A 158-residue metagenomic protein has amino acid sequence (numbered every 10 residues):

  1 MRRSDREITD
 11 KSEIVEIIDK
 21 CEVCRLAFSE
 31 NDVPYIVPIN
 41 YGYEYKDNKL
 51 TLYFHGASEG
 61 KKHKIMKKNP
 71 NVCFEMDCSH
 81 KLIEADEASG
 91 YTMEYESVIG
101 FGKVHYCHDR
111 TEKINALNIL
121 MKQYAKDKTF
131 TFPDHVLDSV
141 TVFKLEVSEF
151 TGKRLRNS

Functional and structural regions predicted by a protein language model:
M1-K20: Extreme N-terminal tail/first-helix region
R2-R3, S79-S158: Charged, gly/pro-rich active-site loop segments
I8, K20-R25, K126-K128: Short Pro/Gly-enriched beta-strand edge/turn motifs at strand-loop
K11, E59-G60: Structural motif corresponding to alpha-helix initiation and N-cap regions
D19, E59, K67-V72, K122-K126: Short, intrinsically disordered, mixed-charge
C21-S58: Short beta-strand segments
T51-Y53, C73, K144, T151: General beta-strand recognition
K61-A85, S89-Y91: Helix-adjacent hinge/juxtasegments
